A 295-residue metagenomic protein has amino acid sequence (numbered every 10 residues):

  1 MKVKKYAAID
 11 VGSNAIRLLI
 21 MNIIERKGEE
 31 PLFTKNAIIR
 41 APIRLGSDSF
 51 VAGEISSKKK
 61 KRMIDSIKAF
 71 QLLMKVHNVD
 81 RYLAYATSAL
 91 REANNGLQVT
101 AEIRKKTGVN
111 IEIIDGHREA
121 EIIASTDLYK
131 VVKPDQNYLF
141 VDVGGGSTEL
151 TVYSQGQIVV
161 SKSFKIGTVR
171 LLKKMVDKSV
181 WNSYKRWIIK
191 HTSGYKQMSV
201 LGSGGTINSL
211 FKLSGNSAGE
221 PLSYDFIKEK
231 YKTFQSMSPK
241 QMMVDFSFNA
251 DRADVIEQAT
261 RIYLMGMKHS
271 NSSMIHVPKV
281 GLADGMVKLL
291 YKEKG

Functional and structural regions predicted by a protein language model:
M1-K5, P31-L32: Extreme N-terminus of proteins, especially the signal/transit-peptide cleavage junction and the first residues
V3-L19: N-terminal amphipathic/basic leader segments beginning at the initiator methionine
Y6, I20, D48-V79, T87-A101 (+2 more regions): Helical "lid/coupling" subdomains associated with nucleotide-phosphate turnover
D10-A15, V141-S147, S203-T206: A short acidic Gly-Thr/Ser loop motif
N22-G28: Short loop/turn segments immediately following beta-strands, especially the blade-tip and inter-blade linker loops
E30-S47, D65, L72-K75: Conserved ATP-binding subdomain of kinase catalytic cores across diverse folds
A84: Dinucleotide-binding Rossmann-like beta1-alpha1 core, especially the glycine-rich loop that anchors the ADP
